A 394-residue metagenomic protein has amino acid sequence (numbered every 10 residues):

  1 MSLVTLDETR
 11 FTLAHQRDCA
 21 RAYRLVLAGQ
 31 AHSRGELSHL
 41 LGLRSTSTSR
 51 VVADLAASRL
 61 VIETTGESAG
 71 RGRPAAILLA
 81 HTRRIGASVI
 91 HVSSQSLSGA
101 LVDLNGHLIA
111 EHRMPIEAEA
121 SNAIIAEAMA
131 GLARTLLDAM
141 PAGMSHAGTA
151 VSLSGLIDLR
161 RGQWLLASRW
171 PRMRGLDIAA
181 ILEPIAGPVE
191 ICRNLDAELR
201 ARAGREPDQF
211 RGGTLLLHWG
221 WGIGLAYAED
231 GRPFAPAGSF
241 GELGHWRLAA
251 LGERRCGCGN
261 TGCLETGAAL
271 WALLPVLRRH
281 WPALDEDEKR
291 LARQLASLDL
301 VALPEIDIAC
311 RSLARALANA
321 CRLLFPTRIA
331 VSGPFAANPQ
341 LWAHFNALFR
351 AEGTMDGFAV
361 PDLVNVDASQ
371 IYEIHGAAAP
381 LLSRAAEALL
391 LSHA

Functional and structural regions predicted by a protein language model:
M1-T64, G72-R113, S121-S145, L264-A394: ATP-binding/phosphotransfer module of carbohydrate and carboxylate kinases, centering on a glycine-rich
E67, S154-I157, G220-G222, F335-A336: Short glycine-rich anion-binding loops that position phosphate/pyrophosphate groups of nucleotides and phosphorylated
A87-H91, G99, H146-A150, T214-H218 (+1 more regions): Short glycine-aspartate micro-motif
D103, L159, A228: Short, acidic, Ser/Thr-enriched surface-loop or helix-capping motifs
E111-R113, A120-I125, M173-R293: Glycine/GP-enriched mid-protein hinge/lid loop-to-helix segment characteristic of carbohydrate kinases
P115-G213, Q340-A351: Glycine-rich phosphate-binding loop and adjoining helix at the ATP-binding site of ATP-dependent phosphoryl-transfer
